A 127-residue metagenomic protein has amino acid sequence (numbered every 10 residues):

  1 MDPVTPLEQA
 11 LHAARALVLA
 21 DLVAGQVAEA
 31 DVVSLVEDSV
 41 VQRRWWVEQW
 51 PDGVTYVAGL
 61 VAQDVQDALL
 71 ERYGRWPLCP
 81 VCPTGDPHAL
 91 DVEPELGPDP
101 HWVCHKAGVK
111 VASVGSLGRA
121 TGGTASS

Functional and structural regions predicted by a protein language model:
M1-T55: N-terminal alpha-helical interaction blocks
P51-S127: Cys/His-clustered metal-coordination modules, chiefly Zn-binding fingers
